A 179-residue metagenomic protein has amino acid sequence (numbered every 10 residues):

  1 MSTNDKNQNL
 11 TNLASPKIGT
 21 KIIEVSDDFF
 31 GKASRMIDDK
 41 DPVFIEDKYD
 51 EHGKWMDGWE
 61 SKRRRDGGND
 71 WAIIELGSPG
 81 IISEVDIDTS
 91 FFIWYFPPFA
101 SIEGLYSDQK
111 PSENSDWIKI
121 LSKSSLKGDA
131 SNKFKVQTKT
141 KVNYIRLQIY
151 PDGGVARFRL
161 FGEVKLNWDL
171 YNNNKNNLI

Functional and structural regions predicted by a protein language model:
M1-E75, I93, V164-I179: Disordered, acidic Ser/Thr/Pro-rich linker "stalks" and the adjacent N-terminal cap of the next globular domain
Y49-R63, P111-V136: Intrinsic, low-complexity N-terminal interaction/targeting segments
N69, G77-P79, I118-A156, G162: Beta-sandwich interaction modules
G80-F91, L147: A short beta-strand element within beta-rich, extracytoplasmic domains of secreted/secretory-pathway proteins
I82-E84, P97-F99, V155: Exposed beta-strand and adjacent loop surfaces of beta-rich binding modules that mediate intermolecular recognition
D88, E103-S107, F161: Predominantly extracellular/luminal cell-surface or secreted proteins
I93-D108: Short, surface-exposed beta-strand/strand-loop-strand elements in extracellular ectodomains
Y106-D108, G153, V164: Solvent-exposed strand-loop boundary residues in beta-sheet-rich modules
